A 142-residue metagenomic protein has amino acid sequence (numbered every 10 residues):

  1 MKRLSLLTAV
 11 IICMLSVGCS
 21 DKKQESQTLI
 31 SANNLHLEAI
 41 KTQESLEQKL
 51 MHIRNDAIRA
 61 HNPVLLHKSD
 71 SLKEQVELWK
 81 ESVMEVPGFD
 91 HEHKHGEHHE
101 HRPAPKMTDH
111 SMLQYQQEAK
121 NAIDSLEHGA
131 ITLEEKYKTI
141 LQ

Functional and structural regions predicted by a protein language model:
M1-S20: Sec-dependent bacterial lipoprotein signal peptides
C19-V64: Immediate post-signal-peptide N-terminus of mature secreted/exported proteins
K49-D56, E85-M112: Short E/K-rich amphipathic alpha-helical oligomerization segments
L50, R54-A57, H61, K80 (+4 more regions): Coiled-coil heptad-register positions
H61-P87: Mature extracytoplasmic domains of secretory-pathway proteins
E97-Q142: C-terminal amphipathic alpha-helix
